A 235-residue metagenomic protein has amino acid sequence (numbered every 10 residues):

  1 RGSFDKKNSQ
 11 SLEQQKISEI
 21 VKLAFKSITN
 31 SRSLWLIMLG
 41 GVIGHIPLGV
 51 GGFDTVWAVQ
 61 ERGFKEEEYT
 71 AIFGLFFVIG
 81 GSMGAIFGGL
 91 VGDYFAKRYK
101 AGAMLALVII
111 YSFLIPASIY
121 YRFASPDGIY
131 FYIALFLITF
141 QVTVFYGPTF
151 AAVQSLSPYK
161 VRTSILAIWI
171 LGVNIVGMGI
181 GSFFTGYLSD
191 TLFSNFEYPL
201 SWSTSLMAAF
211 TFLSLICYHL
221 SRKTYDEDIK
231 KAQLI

Functional and structural regions predicted by a protein language model:
R1-L23, D228-I235: Flexible cytoplasmic inter-helical loops of multi-pass small-molecule transporters
K26-G88, V142-F150, G177-T185: Extracytoplasmic gate region of multi-pass secondary transporters
M38, T70-A71, V108, T163-I168: Conserved glycine-rich helix-kink/hinge and helix-boundary motifs of the Major Facilitator Superfamily
A58-V59, V91-G92, A96, F184-S194: Interfacial helix-cap and linker-helix signal at transmembrane-aqueous boundaries of multi-pass secondary transporters
K65, G102-L105, Y187-T211: A membrane-interface helix-boundary motif in multi-pass transporters
G81-A85, L156-S194: A late C-terminal transmembrane helix in Major Facilitator Superfamily
D93-I110: Cytoplasmic membrane-interface "Motif A"-like loop-to-helix N-cap segments of 12-TM Major Facilitator Superfamily
I115-S125, T204-I235: Multi-pass alpha-helical transporter architecture, strongest for 12-TM Major Facilitator/SLC carriers used
